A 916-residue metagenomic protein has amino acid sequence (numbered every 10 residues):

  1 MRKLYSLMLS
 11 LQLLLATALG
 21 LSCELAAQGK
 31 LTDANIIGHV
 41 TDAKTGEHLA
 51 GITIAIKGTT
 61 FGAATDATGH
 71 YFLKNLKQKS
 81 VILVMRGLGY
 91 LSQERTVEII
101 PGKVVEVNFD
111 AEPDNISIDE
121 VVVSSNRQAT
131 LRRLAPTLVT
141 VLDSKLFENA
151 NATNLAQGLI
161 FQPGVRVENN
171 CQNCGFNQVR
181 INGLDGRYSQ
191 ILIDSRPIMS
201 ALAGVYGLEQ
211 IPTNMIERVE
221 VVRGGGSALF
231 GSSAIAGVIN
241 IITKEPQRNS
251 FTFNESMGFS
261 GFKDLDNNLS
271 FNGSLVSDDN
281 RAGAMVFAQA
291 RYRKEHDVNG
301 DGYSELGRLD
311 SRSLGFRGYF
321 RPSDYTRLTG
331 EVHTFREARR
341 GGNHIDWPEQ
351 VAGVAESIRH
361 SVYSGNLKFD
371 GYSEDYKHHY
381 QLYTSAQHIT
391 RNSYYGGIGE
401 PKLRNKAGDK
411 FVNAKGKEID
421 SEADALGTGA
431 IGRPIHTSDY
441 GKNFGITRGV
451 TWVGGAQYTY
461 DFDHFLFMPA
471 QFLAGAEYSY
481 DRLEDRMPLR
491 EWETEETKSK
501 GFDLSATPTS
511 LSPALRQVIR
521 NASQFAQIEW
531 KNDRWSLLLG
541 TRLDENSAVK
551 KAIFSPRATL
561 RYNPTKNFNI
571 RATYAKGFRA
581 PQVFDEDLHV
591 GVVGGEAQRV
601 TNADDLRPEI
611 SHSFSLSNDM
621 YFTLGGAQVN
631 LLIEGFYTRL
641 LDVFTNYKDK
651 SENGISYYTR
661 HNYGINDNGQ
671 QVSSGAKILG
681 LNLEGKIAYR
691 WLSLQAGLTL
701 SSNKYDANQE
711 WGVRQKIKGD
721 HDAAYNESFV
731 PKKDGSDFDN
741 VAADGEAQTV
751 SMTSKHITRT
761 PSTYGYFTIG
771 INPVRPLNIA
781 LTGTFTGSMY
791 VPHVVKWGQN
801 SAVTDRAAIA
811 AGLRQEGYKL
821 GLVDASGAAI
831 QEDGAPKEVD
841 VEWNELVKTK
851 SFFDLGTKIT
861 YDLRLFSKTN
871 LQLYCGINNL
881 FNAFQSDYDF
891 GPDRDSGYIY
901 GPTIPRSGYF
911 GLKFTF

Functional and structural regions predicted by a protein language model:
D33, H39-T45, I52-K57, R86-Y90 (+3 more regions): Short, acidic, small-residue-rich periplasmic hinge/interaction motif at the N-terminus of Gram-negative outer-membrane
F72-K74, Q178, R196-R223, K244: Short acidic/polar hinge/loop motifs at secondary-structure boundaries that mediate gating or recognition
A156-P197, E217: Extracytoplasmic beta-strand/coil segments of soluble accessory domains associated with Gram-negative outer-membrane
Q162, Q210-N254: A beta-strand signature from Gram-negative outer-membrane beta-barrel systems, especially the internal plug domain
F251, S256-G258, F262, F271-S357: Periplasmic-side early beta-strands and strand-to-turn transitions of outer-membrane beta-barrels
F271, H379-Y395, N563, R571 (+4 more regions): Membrane-embedded beta-barrel scaffold of Gram-negative outer-membrane proteins
K531-S536, F636-R639, Y658-V795: Gram-negative outer-membrane beta-barrel transporters
D642, F785-R814, Y818-A835, Y861-F916: C-terminal beta-signal and adjacent terminal beta-strands/loops of Gram-negative outer-membrane beta-barrel proteins
